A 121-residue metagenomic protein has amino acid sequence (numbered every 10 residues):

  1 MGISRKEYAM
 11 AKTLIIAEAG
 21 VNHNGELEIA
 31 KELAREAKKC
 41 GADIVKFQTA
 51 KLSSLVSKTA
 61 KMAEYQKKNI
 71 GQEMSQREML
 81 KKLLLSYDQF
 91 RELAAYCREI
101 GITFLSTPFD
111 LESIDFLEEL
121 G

Functional and structural regions predicted by a protein language model:
I3-N24, E64, G71-Q76, R91-E92 (+1 more regions): N-terminal small/glycine-rich loop or linker at the start of catalytic domains across soluble metabolic enzymes
I15-A17, V45-F47, F104-T107: Hydrophobic faces of well-ordered beta-strands that scaffold small-molecule active sites in alpha/beta enzyme cores
E18, A37, L117: Conserved, mostly hydrophobic/aromatic
V21-H23, T49-S53, D110-S113, G121: Active-site-proximal loop/turn and secondary-structure-junction residues that shape catalytic pockets, frequently
N24-E36, Y87-D88: Glycine-rich anion/phosphate-binding loops
E32-A50, L120: Catalytic domains of carbohydrate-active enzymes, especially glycoside hydrolases
D43-L84: Glycine-rich, proline-tolerant flexible connector loops at the mouths of alpha/beta enzymes
I70-G121: Active-site beta->alpha loop and helix N-cap motifs at the rims of alpha/beta catalytic domains
